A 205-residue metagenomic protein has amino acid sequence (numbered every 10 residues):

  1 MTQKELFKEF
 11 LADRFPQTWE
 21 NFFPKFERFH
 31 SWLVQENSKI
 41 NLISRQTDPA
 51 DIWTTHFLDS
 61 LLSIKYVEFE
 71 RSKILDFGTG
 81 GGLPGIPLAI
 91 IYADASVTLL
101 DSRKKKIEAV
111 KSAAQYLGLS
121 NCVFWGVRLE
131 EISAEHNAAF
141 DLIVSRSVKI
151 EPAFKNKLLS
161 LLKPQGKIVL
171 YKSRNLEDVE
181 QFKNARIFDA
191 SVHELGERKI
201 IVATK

Functional and structural regions predicted by a protein language model:
T2-E70, L75, K111-C122: Class I SAM-dependent transferase core
I40-N41, A50-D51, G81, V127 (+1 more regions): Flexible, active-site-adjacent loop/turn segments at secondary-structure boundaries
W53-H56, G81, S102-K106: Short, conserved glycine- and acidic-residue-centered signature motifs in active-site or ligand-binding loops
D76-G80: Conserved S-adenosyl-L-methionine
G81-D94: Conserved SAM-binding loop of SAM-dependent methyltransferases across substrates and taxa, primarily the Class I
D94-T98, S102-K205: S-adenosylmethionine
